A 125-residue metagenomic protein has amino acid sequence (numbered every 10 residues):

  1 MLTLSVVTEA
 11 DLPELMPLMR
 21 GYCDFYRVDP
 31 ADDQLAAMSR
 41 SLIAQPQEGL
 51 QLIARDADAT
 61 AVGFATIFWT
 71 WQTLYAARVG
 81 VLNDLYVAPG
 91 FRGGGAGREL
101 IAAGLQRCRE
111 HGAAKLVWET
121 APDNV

Functional and structural regions predicted by a protein language model:
T3-P17: A short beta-loop-alpha structural element at the N-terminal edge of CoA-dependent acyl/N-acetyltransferase catalytic
M16-S41: Conserved GNAT-fold acetyl-CoA-binding loop/helix
S41-I53, V81: A short helix-loop-beta-strand connector motif used in the catalytic cores of GNAT acetyltransferases and, in some
I53, T60-W69, V81: Conserved beta-strand in the GNAT
A77-P89: Conserved acetyl-CoA binding element of GNAT-fold acetyltransferases
V87, G93-Q106: Conserved acetyl-CoA-binding loop-helix of GNAT-fold acetyltransferases
R92, W118-V125: Conserved beta-strand-loop-alpha-helix junction that forms the acyl-donor binding cleft
C108-T120: Conserved GNAT acetyl-CoA-binding A-motif
